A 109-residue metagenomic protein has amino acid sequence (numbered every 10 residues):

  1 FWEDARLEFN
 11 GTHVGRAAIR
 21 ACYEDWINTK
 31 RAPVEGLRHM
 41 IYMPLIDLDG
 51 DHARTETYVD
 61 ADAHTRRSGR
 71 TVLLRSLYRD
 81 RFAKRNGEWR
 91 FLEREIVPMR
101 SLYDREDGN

Functional and structural regions predicted by a protein language model:
F1-D60: A solvent-exposed, acidic/Ser-Thr-rich amphipathic alpha-helical stretch
V14, D104-N109: Extended, polar beta-sheet/loop recognition surfaces of beta-rich domains that mediate binding to diverse ligands
A17-I19, R75-S76, N109: Juxtamembrane/interface motifs at transmembrane-helix termini
K30-A32, S68, R75: Residue-level detector of functional hotspots within protein domains
H39-I41, L73-Y78: Short, surface-exposed coil-to-beta transition loops
R54, R75-R105: Short beta-strand edge/turn micro-motifs at domain boundaries
V59-T65, F82-K84: Beta-strand elements of well-folded, non-transmembrane domains
D62-V72, S101: Short, cysteine-centered beta-strand-loop-beta hairpins and adjacent loop/turn segments enriched in charged/polar
